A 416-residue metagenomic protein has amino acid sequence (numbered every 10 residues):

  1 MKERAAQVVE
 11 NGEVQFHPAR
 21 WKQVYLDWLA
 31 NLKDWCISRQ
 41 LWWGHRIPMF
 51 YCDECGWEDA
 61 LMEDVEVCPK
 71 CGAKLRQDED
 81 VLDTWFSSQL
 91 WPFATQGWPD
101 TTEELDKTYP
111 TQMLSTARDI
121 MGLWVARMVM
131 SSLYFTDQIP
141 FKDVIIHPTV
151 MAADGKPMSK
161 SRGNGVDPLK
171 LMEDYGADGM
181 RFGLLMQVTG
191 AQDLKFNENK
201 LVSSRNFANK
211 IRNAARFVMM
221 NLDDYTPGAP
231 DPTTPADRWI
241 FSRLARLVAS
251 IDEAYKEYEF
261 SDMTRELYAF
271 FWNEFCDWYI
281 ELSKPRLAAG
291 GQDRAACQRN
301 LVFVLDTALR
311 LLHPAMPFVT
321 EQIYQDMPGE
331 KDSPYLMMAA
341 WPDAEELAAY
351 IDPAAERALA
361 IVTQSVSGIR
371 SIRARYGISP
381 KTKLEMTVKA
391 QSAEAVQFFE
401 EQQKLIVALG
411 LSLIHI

Functional and structural regions predicted by a protein language model:
M1-Y225, I240-A288, R299-L312: Structured secondary-structure scaffolds
M49-C55, D143-V150, V188, N197-S204 (+5 more regions): A glycine-rich phosphate-binding loop feature that marks nucleotide/adenosyl-phosphate handling sites
E54-E58, K70-K74, W98-E104, D223-T233 (+4 more regions): Short, glycine- and charge-enriched coil/turn segments that flank and shape catalytic ligand pockets
L169-M172, A229-I240, P353-A354: A ubiquitous short alpha-helical element
F196-S203, P232, A236, Y255 (+8 more regions): Non-transmembrane, amphipathic alpha-helical segments
L201-Y225, P314, F318-D326, V396-L413: Structured, non-catalytic alpha/beta "coupling" segments that mediate domain-domain communication and provide generic
V202, M327-I414: C-terminal low-complexity, glycine/proline- and small-hydrophobic-enriched intrinsically disordered tails that act as
F275, H415-I416: Adenylate-forming
